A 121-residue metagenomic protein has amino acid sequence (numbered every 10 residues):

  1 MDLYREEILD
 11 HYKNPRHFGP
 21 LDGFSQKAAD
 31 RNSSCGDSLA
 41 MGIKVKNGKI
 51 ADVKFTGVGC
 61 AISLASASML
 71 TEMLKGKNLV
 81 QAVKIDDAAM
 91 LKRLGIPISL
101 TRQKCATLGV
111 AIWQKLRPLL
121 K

Functional and structural regions predicted by a protein language model:
M1-K121: Domain-level signature for proteins that mediate thiol-based redox and metal-cofactor handling
